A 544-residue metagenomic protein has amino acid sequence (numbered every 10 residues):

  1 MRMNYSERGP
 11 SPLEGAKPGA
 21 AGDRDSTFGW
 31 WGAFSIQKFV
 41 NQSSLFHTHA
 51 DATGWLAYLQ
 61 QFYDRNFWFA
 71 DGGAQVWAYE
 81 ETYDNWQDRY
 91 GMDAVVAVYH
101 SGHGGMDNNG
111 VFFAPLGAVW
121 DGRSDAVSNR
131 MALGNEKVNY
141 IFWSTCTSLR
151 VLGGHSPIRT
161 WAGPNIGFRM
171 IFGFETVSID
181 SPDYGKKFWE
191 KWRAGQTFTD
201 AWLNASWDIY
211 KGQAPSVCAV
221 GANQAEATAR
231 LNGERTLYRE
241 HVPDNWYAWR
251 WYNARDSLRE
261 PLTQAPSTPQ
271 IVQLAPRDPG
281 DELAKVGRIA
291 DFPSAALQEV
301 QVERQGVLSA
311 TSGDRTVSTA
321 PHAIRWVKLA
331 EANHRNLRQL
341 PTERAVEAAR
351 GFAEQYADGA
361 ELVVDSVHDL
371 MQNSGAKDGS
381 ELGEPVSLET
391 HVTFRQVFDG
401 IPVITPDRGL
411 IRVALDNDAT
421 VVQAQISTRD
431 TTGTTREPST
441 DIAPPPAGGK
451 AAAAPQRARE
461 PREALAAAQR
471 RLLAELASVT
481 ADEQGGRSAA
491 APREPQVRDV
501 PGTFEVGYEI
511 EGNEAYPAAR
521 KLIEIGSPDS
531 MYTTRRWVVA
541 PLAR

Functional and structural regions predicted by a protein language model:
R2-N108: A domain-level signal for caspase-like cysteine endopeptidase catalytic cores and their zymogen-processing architecture
Q37-N41, G102-N108, T145-L152, E175-P182 (+1 more regions): Solvent-exposed loop/turn segments at secondary-structure junctions within structured extracellular/periplasmic domains
R65-N66, M92-A97, E136-Y140, I166-M170: Loop/turn elements at helix/coil->beta-strand transitions in domains of secreted/extracellular proteins
T82-Q87, A118-A132, L152-W161: Alpha-helical scaffolding within the catalytic cores of extracellular/periplasmic polymer-degrading hydrolases
G104-E136, Y140, S144-T147: A short, glycine/acidic-enriched catalytic loop
T147-L262: Active-site-proximal C-terminal subdomain of hydrolase catalytic domains
R259-T390, F398, P402, R408 (+2 more regions): Preferential activation on post-signal-peptide N-terminal prodomains/segments of secreted or lumenal proteins
V413, K521-I523: Conserved histidines in hydrophobic membrane contexts and catalytic metal-binding motifs
